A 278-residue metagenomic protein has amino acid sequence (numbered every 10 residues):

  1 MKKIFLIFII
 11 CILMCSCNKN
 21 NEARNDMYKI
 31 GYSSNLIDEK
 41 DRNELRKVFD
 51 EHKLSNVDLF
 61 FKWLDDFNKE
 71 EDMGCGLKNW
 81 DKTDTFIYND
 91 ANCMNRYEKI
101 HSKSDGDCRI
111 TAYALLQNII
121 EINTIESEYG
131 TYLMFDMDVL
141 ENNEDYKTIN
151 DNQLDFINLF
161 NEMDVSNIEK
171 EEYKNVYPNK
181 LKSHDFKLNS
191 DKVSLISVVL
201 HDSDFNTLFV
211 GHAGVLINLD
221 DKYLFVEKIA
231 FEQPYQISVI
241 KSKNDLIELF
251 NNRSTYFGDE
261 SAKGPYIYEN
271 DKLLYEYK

Functional and structural regions predicted by a protein language model:
I4-L13: Sec-dependent N-terminal signal peptides
C15-K278: Cysteine-nucleophile amide-bond enzymes
